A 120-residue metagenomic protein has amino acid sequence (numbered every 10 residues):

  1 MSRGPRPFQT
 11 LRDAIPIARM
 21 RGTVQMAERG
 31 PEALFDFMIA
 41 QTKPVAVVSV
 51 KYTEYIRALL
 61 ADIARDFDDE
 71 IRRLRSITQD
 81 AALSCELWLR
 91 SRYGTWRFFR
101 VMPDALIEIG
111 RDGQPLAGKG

Functional and structural regions predicted by a protein language model:
M1-D13: Solvent-exposed, charged helical/coil patches that constitute nucleic-acid or partner-interaction surfaces
D13-P16, M20-Q25, M38-S49: Active-site beta-strand-loop-beta-strand hairpin of nuclease catalytic cores that positions key catalytic residues
P31-L34, G94: Short acidic/glycine-enriched loop/turn segments that link adjacent beta-strands
T42, V50-T53, W88-G94: Short, flexible beta-strand-to-coil junctions
S49-I63: Short beta-strand-loop-alpha-helix junction that forms the active-site gateway of nucleic-acid-processing nucleases
D62-E86, R90: Helix-rich interaction surfaces within compact, conserved domain-sized segments that mediate assembly or partner
Q79-G120: Domain-level recognition of nuclease-like catalytic cores that cleave nucleotide substrates
